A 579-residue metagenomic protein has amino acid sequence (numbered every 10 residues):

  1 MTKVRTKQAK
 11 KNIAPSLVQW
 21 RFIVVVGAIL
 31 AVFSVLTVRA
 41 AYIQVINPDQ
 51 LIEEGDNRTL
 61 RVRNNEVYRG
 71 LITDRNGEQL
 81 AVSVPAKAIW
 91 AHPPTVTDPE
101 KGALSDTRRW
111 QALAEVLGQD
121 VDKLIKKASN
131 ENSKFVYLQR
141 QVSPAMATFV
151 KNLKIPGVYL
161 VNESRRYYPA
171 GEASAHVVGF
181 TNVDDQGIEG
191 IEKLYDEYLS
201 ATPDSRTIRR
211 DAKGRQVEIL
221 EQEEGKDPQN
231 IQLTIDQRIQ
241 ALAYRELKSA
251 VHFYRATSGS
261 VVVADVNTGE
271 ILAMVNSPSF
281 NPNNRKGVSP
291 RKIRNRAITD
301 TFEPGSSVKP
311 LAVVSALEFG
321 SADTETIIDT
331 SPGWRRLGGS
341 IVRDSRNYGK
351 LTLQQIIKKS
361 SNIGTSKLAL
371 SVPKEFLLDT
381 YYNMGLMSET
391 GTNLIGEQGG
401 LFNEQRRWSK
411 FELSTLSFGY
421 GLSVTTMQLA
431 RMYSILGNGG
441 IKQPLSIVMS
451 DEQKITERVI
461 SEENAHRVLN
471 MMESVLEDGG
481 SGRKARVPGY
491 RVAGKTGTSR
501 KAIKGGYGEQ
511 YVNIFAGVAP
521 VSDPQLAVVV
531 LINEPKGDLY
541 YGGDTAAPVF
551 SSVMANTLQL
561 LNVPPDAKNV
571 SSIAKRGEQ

Functional and structural regions predicted by a protein language model:
M1-R285, E375-M387, G396, K504-G506 (+2 more regions): Periplasmic/cell-envelope proteins involved in peptidoglycan metabolism and beta-lactam response
T2-T6, A81, R210-L220, V261-S306 (+5 more regions): Beta-lactam-recognizing serine transpeptidase/beta-lactamase-like catalytic domain environment
